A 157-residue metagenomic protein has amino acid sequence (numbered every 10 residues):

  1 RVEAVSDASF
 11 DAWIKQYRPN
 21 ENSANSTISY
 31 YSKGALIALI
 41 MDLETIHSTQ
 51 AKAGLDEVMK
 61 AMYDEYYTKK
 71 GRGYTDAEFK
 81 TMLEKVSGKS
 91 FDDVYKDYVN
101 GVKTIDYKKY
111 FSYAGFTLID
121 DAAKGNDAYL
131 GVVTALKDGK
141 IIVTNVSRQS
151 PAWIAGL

Functional and structural regions predicted by a protein language model:
R1-G34, S48-T49, Y66-K69: Acidic/His/Gly-enriched intrinsically disordered linker/tail segments that often contain short helix/coil "MoRF-like"
S23, T68-L157: Beta/coil-rich, acidic/histidine-enriched accessory regions frequently appended to metallopeptidases
L36-H47: Short glycine/serine- and small hydrophobic-enriched flexible loop segments
I37, L55, T75-D76: N-terminal alpha-helical segment
L43, Y63-Y67, R148: A broad detector of the eukaryotic-type serine/threonine protein kinase catalytic domain
H47-A53, W153-A155: Extended hydrophobic-aromatic, low-complexity segments
K52-E65: Active/binding-pocket-proximal capping segment
